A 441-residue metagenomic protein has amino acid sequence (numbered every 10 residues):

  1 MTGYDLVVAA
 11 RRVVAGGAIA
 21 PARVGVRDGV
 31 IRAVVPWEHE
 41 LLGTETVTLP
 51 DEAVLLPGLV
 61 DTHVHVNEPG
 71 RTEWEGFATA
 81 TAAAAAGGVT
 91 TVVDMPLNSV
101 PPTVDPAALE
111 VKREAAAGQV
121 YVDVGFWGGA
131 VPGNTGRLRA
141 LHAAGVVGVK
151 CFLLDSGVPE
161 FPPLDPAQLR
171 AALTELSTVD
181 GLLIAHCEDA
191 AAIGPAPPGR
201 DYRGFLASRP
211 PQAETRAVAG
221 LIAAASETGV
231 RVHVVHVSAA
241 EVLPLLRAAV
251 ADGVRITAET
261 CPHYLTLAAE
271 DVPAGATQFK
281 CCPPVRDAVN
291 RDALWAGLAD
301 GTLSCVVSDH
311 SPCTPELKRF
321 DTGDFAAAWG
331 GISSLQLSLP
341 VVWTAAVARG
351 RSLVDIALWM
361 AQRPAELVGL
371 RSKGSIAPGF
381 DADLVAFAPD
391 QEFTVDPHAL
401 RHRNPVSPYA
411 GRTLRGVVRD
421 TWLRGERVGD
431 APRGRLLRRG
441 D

Functional and structural regions predicted by a protein language model:
M1-P57: Histidine-rich, glycine-flanked metal-binding segment
R11, F320, D324, P378-G440: C-terminal cap of metal-dependent C-N hydrolases
R11, V24, G29, E52 (+15 more regions): Divalent metal-coordination and catalytic microenvironments
A53-Q119: Metal-associated gating/positioning segment near the N- to mid-region
P69, M95-Y121, F126-T135, A140 (+3 more regions): Active-site loop-to-helix "anion-binding N-cap" substructures in soluble metabolic enzymes
P106-V122, L169-A185, L337: Alpha-helix-loop-beta-strand connector modules within alpha/beta enzyme cores
G136-C151, G157-V306: Histidine/acidic residue-rich metal-binding segments in metalloenzymes
R203-S208, Q212-R231, S304-V306, P312-D390: His/Asp/Glu-enriched, well-ordered alpha-helical/loop segment that forms or immediately abuts the divalent-metal
